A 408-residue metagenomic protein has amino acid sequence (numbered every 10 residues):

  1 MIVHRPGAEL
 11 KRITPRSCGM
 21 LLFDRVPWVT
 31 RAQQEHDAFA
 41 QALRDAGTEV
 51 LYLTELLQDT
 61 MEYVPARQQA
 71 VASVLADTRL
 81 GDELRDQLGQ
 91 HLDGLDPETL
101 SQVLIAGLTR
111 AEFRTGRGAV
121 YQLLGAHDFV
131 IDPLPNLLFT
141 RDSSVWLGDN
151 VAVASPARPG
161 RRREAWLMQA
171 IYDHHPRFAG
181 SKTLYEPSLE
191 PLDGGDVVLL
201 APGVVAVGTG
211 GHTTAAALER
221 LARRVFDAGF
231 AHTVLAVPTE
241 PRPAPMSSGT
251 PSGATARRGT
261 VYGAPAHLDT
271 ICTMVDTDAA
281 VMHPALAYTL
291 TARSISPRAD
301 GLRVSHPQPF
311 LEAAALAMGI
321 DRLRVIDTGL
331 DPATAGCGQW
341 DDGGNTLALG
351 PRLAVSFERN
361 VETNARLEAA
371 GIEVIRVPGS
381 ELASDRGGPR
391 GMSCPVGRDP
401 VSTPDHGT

Functional and structural regions predicted by a protein language model:
M1-T408: The feature marks the mature, well-folded catalytic cores of soluble enzymes
